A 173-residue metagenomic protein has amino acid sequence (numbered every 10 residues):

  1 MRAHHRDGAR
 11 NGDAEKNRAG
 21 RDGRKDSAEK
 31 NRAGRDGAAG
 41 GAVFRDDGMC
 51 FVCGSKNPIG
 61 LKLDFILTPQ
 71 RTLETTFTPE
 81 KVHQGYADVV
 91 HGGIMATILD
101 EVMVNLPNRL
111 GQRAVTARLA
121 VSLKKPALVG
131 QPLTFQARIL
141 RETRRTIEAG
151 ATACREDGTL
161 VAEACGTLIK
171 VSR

Functional and structural regions predicted by a protein language model:
R2-G20, R24-A33, G37-V43, A127-V129 (+1 more regions): HotDog/MaoC-like acyl-thioester-processing domains
H4, G48-V90: Catalytic strand-loop segment that frames the active site of acyl-thioester-processing enzymes
V43-F51, P132-T134: Short Pro/Gly-enriched beta-strand edge/turn motifs at strand-loop
D47-C53, N105-L110: Short, solvent-exposed helix-to-loop capping segments enriched in aromatics
L61, R71-L73, V115-A117, L133 (+2 more regions): Hydrophobic core residues within well-ordered beta-strands of beta-rich domains
I66, T76-T78, A120-S122, Q136-R138 (+2 more regions): Residue-level recognition of well-ordered beta-strand positions that form the cores of beta-sheet-rich folds across
I94-I98: Short amphipathic alpha-helical face segments that pack within enzyme cores and frequently flank/anchor catalytic
E101-T134: Hydrophobic beta-strand-centered segment that forms part of the acyl-chain substrate-binding groove
